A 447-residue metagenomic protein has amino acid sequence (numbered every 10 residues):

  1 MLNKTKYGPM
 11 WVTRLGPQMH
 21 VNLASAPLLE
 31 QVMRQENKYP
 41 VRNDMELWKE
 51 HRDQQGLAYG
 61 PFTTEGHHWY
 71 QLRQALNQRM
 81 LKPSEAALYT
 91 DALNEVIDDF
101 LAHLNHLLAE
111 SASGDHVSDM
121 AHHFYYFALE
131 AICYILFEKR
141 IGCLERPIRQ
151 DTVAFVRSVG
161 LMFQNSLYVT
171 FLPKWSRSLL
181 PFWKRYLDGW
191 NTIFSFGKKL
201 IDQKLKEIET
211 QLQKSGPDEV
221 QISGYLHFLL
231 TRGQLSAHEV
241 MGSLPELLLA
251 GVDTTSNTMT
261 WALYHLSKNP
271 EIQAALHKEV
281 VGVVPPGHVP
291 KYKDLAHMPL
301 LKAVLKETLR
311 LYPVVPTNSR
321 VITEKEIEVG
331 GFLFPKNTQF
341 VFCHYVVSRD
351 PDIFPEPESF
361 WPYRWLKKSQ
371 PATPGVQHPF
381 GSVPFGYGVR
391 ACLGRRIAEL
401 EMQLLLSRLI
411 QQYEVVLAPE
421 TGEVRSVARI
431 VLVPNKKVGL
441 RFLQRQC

Functional and structural regions predicted by a protein language model:
M1-A92, V96, M120, F124-C133 (+1 more regions): Cytochrome P450 substrate-recognition site 1
M1-G8, S195, K199, P290-G330 (+1 more regions): Conserved cytochrome P450 K-helix E-x-x-R motif and the immediately C-terminal K′/meander segment
R14-V21, S84-E95, H106-Y134, C143-D151 (+6 more regions): Cytochrome P450
G60, A250, G330, K367-M402 (+1 more regions): Cytochrome P450 heme-thiolate "Cys pocket" and heme-binding signature region
L81-E85, N165, G189-M259, G287 (+4 more regions): Conserved cytochrome P450 catalytic core segment spanning the I/J/K helices
A128, I132, G189, I193 (+8 more regions): Central I-helix of cytochrome P450 enzymes
P270-I272, R395-V433: Cytochrome P450 heme-binding "Cys pocket" and the immediately downstream C-terminal segment
F342-A372: Conserved cytochrome P450 K-helix/beta-meander segment immediately N-terminal to the heme-binding cysteine loop
